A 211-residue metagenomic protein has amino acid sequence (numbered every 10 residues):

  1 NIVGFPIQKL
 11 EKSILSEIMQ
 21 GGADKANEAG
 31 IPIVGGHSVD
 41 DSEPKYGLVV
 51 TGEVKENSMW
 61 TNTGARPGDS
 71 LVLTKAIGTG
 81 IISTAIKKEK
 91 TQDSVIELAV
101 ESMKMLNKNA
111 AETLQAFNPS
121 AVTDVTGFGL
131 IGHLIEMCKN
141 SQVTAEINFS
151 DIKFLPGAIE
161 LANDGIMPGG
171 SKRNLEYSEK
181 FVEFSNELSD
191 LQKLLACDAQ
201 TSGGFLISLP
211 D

Functional and structural regions predicted by a protein language model:
N1-D211: Helix-biased detector of long, well-ordered alpha-helical tracts
